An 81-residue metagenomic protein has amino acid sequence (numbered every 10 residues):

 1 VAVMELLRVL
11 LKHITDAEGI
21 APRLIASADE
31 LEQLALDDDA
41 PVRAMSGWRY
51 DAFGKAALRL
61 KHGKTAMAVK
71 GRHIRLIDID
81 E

Functional and structural regions predicted by a protein language model:
V1-E81: Accessory DNA-binding and partner-docking regions appended to nucleic-acid-acting proteins, especially the terminal
